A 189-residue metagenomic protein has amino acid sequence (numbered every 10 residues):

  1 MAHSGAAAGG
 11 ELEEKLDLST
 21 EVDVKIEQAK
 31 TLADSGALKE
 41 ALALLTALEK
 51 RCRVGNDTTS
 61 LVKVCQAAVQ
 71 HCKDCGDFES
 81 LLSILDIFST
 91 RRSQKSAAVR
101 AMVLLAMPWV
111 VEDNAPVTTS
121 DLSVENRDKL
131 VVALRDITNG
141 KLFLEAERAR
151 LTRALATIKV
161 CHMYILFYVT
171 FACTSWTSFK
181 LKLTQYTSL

Functional and structural regions predicted by a protein language model:
M1-L189: Extended alpha-helical scaffold regions
